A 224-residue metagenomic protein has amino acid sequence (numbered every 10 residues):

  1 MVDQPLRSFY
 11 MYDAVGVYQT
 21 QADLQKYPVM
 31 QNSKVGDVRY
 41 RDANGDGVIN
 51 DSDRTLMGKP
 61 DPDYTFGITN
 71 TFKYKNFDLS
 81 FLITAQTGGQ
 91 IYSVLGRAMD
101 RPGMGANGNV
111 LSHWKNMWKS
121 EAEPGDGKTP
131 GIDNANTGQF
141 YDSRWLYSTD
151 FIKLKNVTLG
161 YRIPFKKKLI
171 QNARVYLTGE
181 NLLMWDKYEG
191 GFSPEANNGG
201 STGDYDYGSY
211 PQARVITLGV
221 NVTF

Functional and structural regions predicted by a protein language model:
M1-A22, A106, H113-P124, Q139 (+1 more regions): C-terminal beta-signal and terminal closure region of outer-membrane beta-barrel proteins
M1-K59, E180-L182, K187: Conserved small-residue
M1-M11, Q21-A22, Q31-V35, Q86-R174 (+1 more regions): Extracytoplasmic gating/loop element in the C-terminal half of outer-membrane beta-barrel translocons and assembly
A43-D51, P130-S143, E195-T202: Flexible, solvent-exposed coil segments and beta strand-coil junctions, predominantly the extracellular/periplasmic
P62-F66, D150-K155, Q171, Q212-I216: Residues that define the transmembrane beta-barrel architecture of outer-membrane proteins
K73, T84-Q86, T178-L182, T223: Outer-membrane beta-barrel pore domains and translocons
N76-F81, K166-K167: Repeated loop/turn-to-beta-strand initiation elements of outer-membrane beta-barrel proteins
F81, V175-L177, V220: Membrane-embedded beta-strand positions of outer-membrane beta-barrel proteins
